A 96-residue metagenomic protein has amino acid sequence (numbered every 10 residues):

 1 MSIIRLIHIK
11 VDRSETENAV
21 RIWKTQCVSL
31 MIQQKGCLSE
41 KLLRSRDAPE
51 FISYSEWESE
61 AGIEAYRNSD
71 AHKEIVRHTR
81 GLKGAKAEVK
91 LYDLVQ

Functional and structural regions predicted by a protein language model:
M1-S2, H8-K10, L38-P49, R77-Q96: Glycine-rich beta-strand-turn "strand-cap" elements at beta-sheet edges
I7, F51, E60-I63: Conserved short-loop catalytic and cofactor-binding motifs
K10, Y54-E56: Short hydrophobic/aromatic beta-strand micro-patches that form the beta-sheet surface supporting nucleotide- or nucleic
K10-W23: Short, surface-exposed ligand-recognition loops at beta-strand->loop->(often short) alpha-helix junctions that present
R13-E15, R46, A61: Feature marks short, surface-exposed loop/turn motifs that line or immediately flank catalytic pockets and channel
T16, C37, E50-I52: Hydrophobic alpha-helical segments
T25-L38, E56-K90: An amphipathic, aromatic/His-enriched active-site/gating alpha helix that lines ligand/cofactor pockets
